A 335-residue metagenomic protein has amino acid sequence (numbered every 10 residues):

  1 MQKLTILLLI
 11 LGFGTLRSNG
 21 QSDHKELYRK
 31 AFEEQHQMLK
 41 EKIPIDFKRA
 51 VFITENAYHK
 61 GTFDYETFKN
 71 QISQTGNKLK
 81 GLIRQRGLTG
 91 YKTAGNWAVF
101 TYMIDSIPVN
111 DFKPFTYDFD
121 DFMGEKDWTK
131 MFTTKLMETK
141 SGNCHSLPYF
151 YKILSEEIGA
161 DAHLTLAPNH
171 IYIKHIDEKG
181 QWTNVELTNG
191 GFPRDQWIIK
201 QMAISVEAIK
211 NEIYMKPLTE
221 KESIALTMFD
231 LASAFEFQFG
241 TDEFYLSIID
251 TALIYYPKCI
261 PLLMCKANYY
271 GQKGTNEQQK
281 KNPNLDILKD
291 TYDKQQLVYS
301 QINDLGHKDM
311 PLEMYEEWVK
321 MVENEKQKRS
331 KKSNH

Functional and structural regions predicted by a protein language model:
L4-F13: Sec-dependent N-terminal signal peptides
I43, K48-T134: Secondary-structure boundary elements
P114-H170: Active-site neighborhood of thiol-dependent amide/isopeptide-bond enzymes
S146-Y214: Hydrophobic/aromatic-rich core segments of domains that either
P217-F237, I260-Q279, P311-E325: Amphipathic alpha-helical repeat scaffolds of TPR domains
T251-A252, I302: Canonical positions in the second alpha-helix
Y256-P257: Short coil turns that delineate tetratricopeptide repeat
